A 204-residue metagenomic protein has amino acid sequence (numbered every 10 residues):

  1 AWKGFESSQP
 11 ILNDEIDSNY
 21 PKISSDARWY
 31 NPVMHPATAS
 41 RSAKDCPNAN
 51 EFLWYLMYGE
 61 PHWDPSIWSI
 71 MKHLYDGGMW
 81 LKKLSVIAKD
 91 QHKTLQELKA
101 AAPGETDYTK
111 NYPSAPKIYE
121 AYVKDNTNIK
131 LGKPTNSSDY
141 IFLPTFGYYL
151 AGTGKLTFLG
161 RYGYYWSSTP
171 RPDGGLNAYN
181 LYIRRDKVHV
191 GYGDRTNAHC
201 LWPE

Functional and structural regions predicted by a protein language model:
A1-R41: GGW-centered surface loops in extracellular recognition modules
H62-E204: C-terminal, surface-exposed recognition/capping segments
